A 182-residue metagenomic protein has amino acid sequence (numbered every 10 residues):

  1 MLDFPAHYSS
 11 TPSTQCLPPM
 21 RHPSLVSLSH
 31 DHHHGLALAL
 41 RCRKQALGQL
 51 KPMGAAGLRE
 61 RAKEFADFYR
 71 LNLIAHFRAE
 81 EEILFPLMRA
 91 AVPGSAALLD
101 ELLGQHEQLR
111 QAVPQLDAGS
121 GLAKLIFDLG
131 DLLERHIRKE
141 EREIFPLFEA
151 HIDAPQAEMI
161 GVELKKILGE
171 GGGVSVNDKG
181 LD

Functional and structural regions predicted by a protein language model:
L2-D182: Small-residue-biased structural context
